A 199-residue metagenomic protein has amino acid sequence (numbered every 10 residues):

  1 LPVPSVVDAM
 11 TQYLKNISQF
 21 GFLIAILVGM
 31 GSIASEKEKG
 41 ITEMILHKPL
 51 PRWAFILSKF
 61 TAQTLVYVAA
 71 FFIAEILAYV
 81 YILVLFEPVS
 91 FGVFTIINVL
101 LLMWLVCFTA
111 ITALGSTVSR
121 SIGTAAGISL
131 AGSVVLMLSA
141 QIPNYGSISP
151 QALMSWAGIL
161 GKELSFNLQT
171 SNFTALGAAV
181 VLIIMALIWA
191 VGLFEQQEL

Functional and structural regions predicted by a protein language model:
L1-L27, L57-T124, S129, M137 (+1 more regions): Secretory targeting signals
L27, G31, S35, K39 (+3 more regions): Short helix-terminus and kink motifs of transmembrane alpha helices, predominantly at the cytoplasmic interface
S32-T64: Helix-loop-helix units of permease transmembrane domains in multi-pass membrane transporters, especially ABC
S35, K48, Y79, L83 (+3 more regions): Transmembrane helix-loop junction
N144-S165: Short hydrophobic, aromatic-rich alpha-helical segments embedded in or entering the lipid bilayer of multi-pass
V181-L199: Junction motif at the cytosolic side of a transmembrane helix
